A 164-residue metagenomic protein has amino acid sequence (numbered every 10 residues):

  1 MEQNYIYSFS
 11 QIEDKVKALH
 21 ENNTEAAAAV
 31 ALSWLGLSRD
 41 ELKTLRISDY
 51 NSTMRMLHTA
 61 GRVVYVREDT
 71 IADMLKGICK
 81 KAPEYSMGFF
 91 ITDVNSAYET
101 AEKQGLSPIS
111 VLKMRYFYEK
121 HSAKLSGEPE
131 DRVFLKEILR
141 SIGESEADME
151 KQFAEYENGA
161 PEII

Functional and structural regions predicted by a protein language model:
M1-E13, A60-T70: DNA breakage-rejoining catalytic core of tyrosine-based enzymes
Y7-R39: Basic, Lys/Arg- and aromatic-enriched nucleic-acid-binding interface segment
A31-T53: Short, charged phosphate-coordinating catalytic segments
D40, S52-K76, K80: Basic, Lys/Arg-rich DNA-contacting stretches centered on the C-terminal catalytic core of tyrosine recombinase systems
L45, A97-T100, S141, M149-G159: Residues in the recognition helix of alpha-helical DNA-binding motifs
R67-Y118: Active-site/catalytic core of tyrosine-dependent DNA strand-transfer enzymes
V94-S96, G105-P129, L135-M149: Short basic/aromatic active-site micro-motif
P161-I164: C-terminal secondary-structure termini that scaffold catalytic or DNA-interacting sites
